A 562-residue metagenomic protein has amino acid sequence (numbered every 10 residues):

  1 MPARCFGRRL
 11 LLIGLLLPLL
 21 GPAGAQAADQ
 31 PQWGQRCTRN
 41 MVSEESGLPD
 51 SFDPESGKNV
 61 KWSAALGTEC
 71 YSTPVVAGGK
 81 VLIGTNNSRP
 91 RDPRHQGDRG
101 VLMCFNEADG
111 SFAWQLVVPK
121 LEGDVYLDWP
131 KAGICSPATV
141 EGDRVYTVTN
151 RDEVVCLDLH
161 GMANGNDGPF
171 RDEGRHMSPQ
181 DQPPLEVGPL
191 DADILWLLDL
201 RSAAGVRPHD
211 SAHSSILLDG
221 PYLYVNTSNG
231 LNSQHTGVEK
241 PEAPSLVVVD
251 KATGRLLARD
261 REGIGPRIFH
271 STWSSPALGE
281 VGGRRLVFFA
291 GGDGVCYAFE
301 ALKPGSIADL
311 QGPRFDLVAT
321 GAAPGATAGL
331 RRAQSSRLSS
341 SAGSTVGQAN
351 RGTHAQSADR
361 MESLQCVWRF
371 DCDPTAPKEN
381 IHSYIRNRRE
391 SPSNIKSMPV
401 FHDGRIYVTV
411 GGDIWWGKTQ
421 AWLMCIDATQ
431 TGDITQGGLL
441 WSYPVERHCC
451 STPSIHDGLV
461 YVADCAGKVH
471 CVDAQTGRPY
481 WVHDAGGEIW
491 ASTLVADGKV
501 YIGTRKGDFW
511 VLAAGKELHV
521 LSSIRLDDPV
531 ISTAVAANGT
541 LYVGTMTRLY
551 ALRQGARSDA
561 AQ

Functional and structural regions predicted by a protein language model:
M1-I13: Bacterial N-terminal signal peptides that target proteins for export
L10-P22: Bacterial N-terminal signal peptides
P22-Q562: Noncatalytic, solvent-exposed loop/strand surfaces of beta-propeller-type extracellular/periplasmic domains
